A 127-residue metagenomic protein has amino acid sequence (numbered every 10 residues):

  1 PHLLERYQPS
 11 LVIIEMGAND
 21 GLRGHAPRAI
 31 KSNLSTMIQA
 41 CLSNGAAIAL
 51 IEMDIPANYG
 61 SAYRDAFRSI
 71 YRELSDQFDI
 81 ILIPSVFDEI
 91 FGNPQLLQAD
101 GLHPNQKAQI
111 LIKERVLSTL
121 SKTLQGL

Functional and structural regions predicted by a protein language model:
P1-L127: Alpha-helical cap/lid subdomain in secreted, periplasmic, or secretory-pathway luminal O-acyl-processing enzymes
